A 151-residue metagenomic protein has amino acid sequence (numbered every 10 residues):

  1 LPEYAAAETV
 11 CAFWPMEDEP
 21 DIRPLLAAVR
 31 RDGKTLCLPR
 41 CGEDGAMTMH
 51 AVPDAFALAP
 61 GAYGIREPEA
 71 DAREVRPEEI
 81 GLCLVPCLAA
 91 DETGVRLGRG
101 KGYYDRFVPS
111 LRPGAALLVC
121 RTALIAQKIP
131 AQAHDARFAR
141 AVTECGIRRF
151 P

Functional and structural regions predicted by a protein language model:
L1-E79: N-terminal active-site beta-alpha-beta segment that forms phosphate/nucleotide-binding and substrate-recognition loops
A7, V85-C87: Short beta-strands and strand-loop turn motifs
A12, L36, L84, G100 (+1 more regions): Residue-level signal for inorganic ion chemistry
W14, C87, C145: Glycine-rich, N-terminal phosphate-binding loop of Rossmann-like dinucleotide-binding domains
M16-D18, L88-E92: Short glycine-rich anion-binding loops that position phosphate/pyrophosphate groups of nucleotides and phosphorylated
A27-K34, R99-S110: A short, gly/pro- and small-residue-rich
E69-A70, E78-C83, D91-R96, D105-P151: Surface-exposed, charge/polar-rich loops and edge strands
